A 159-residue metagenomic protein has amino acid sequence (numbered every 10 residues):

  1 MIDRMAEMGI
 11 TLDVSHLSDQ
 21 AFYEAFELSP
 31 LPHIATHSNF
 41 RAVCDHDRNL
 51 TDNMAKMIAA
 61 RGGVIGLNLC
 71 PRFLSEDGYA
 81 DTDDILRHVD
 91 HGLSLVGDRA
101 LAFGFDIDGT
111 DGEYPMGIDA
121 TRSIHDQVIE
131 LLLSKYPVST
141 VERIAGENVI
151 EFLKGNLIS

Functional and structural regions predicted by a protein language model:
M1-I34, D47-G62, D83-R99, D126: Histidine/acidic residue-rich metal-binding segments in metalloenzymes
I10, S15-D19, S38-R41, C70-R72 (+1 more regions): Active-site beta-loop-alpha junctions enriched in small/polar residues
L12, H37, I65, D106 (+2 more regions): Conserved, mostly hydrophobic/aromatic
R41-N49, S75-A80: Acidic-and-aromatic substrate-binding clefts and catalytic sites of carbohydrate-active enzymes
A59, V64-L74, Y79: A conserved active-site cap/scaffold subdomain adjacent to cofactor or substrate pockets
L69, V96-I118: Short acidic/histidine-rich active-site segments
E76-T82, D111-D119, L132-K135, R143: Outer-membrane beta-barrel pore domains
D119-S159: Mid-to-C-terminal alpha-helical segments outside catalytic/metal-binding sites
